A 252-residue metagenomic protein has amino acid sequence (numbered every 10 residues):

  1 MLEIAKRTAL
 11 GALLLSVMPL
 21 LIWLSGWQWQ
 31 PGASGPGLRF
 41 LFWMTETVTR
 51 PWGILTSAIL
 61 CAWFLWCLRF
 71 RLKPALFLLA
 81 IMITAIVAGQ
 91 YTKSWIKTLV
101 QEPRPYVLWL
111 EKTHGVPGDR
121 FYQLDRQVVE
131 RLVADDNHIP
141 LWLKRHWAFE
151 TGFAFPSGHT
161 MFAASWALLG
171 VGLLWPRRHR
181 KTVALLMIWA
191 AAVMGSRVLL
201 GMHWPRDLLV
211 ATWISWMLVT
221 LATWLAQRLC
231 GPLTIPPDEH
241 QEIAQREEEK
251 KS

Functional and structural regions predicted by a protein language model:
M1-W63, F70, F77, K93-H114 (+1 more regions): N-terminal transmembrane-helix/juxtamembrane module of multi-pass inner/ER membrane proteins
L2, Q127-S252: Membrane-embedded catalytic cores of phosphoryl/pyrophosphoryl-handling enzymes
K6-G11, K73-A85, K181-L185, R206-V210: Alpha-helical transmembrane segments of integral membrane proteins
S16-W23, I86-T92, I188-G201: Aromatic-anchored segments of alpha-helical transmembrane domains
P51-L55, V87, M161, S165: Residue-level signal for the membrane-embedded core of alpha-helical transmembrane segments, especially mid-helix
W66-R69, L229: Cytoplasmic membrane-interface segments at the C-terminal ends of transmembrane helices
I81-A85, G89, K93, A211 (+2 more regions): Alpha-helical transmembrane segments in multi-pass membrane proteins
T98-E150: Low-complexity, proline/glycine-enriched hydrophobic segments characteristic of transmembrane helices
